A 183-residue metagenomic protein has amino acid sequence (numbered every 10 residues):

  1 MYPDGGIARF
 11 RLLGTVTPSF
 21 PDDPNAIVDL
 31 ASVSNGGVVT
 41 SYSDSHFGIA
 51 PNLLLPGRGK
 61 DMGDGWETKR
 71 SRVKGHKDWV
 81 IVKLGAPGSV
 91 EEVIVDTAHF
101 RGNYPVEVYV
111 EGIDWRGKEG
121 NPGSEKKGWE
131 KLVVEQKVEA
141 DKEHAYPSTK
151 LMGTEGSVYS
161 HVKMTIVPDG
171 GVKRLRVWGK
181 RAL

Functional and structural regions predicted by a protein language model:
M1-W79, G88-S89, H99-L183: Trp- and acidic/polar-enriched beta-sheet ligand-binding modules for extracellular glycan and matrix recognition
L84-A86: A short glycine/threonine-centered beta-strand motif
